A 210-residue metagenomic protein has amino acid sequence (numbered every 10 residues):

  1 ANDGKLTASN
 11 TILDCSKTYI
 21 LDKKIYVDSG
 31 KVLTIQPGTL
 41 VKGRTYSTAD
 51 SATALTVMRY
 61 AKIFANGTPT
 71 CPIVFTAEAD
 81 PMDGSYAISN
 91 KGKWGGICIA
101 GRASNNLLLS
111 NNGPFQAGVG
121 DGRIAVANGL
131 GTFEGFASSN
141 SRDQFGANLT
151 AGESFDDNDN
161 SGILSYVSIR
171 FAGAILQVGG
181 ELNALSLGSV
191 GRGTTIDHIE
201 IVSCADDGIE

Functional and structural regions predicted by a protein language model:
A1-E210: Beta-strand/loop edge motif enriched in small/polar residues
